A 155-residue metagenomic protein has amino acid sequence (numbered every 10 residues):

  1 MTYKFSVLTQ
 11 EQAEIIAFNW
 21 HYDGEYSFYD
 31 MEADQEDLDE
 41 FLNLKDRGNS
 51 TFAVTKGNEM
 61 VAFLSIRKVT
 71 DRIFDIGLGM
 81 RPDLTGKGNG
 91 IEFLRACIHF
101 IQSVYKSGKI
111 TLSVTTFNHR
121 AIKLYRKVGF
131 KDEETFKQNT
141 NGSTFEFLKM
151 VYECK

Functional and structural regions predicted by a protein language model:
T2-Y3: Extreme N-terminal starter segment of soluble prokaryotic enzymes
V7-T85, F100, V104, E153: Acetyl-CoA-dependent GNAT
N58, A62, G90, G129: Conserved phosphate-binding and hydrolysis motifs of nucleotide-dependent enzymes
G79, E92, R120: Short alpha-helical segment within the catalytic ATP-binding CA
L84, G88-C97: Conserved acetyl-CoA pyrophosphate-binding loop and the N-cap/start of the following alpha-helix in GNAT-like
S107-T111, T115-I122, K127-K131, T135-K155: C-terminal "cap" of GNAT-fold acetyltransferases
